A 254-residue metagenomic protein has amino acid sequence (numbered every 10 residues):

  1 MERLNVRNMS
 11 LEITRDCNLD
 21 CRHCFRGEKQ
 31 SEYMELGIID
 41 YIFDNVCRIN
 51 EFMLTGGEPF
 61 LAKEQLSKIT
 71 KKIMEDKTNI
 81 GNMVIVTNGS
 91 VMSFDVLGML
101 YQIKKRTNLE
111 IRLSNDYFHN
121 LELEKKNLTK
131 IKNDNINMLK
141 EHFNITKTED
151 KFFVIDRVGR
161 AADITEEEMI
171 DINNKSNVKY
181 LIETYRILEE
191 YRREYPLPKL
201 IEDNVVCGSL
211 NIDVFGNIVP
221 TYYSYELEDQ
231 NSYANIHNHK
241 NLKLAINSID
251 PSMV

Functional and structural regions predicted by a protein language model:
M1-I85, M92-D95: Conserved alpha-helical substructure of the radical SAM core
N18, P59, S90-V91, D116-H119 (+3 more regions): Short, solvent-exposed loop/turn segments at secondary-structure junctions
R26-M34, I49-A62, N79-S93, N108-I136 (+2 more regions): Core AdoMet radical
I38-I42, K68-I73, V96-L100, N127-H142: A general structural detector for well-ordered alpha-helical segments in enzyme core domains, enriched
K63-L66, D95-L97, L123-E124, T221-Y223: A short acidic (Asp/Glu
E75-T78, Y101-T107: Short, conserved loop/helix-junction motifs that constitute active-site signature segments in enzyme catalytic cores
H142, K147-I170: Low-complexity, serine/threonine/proline-enriched polar segments
E168-V254: Accessory C-terminal segments flanking Radical SAM cores
